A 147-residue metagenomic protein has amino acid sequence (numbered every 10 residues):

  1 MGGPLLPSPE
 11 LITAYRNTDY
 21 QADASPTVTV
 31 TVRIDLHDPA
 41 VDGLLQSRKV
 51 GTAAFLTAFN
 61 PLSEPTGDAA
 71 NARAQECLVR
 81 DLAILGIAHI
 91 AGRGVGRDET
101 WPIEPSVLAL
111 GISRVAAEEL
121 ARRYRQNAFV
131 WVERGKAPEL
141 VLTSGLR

Functional and structural regions predicted by a protein language model:
M1-R80: N-terminal, charge-rich interaction modules
L45-S47, E99, E119-R122: A general structural signal for short secondary-structure junctions and capping/turn motifs
T57, I90, L108-L110, V130 (+1 more regions): Residues in well-ordered beta-strands of folded domains
G67-D68, E119, L140-T143: A short secondary-structure junction signal
A72-A116: Amphipathic protein-protein interaction modules
G96, E133-R147: Short proline/glycine- and acidic-rich turn/helix-capping motifs at secondary-structure junctions
I103-S106, L110-A137: Short, compact, well-ordered microdomains
